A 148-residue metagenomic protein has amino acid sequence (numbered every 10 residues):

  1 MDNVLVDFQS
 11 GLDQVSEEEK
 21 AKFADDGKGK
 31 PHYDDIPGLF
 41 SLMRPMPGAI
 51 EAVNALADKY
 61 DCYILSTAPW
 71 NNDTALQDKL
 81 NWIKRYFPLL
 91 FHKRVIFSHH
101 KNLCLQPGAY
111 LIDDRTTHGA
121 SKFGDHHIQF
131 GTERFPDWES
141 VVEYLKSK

Functional and structural regions predicted by a protein language model:
M1, M43, L65-T67, S98-H99 (+1 more regions): Short His-Asn-centered micro-motif
M1-F40, P136: Active-site neighborhood of HAD-like aspartate-dependent phosphohydrolases
D7, H32, M46, H100-P107: Poly-acidic low-complexity segments
K20, D61-I64, F91: Secondary-structure boundary/capping signal
F23-K28, N71-N72, H100-N102: Alpha-helix capping and helix-coil boundary motifs
L39-R44, P88-L90: Short, flexible loop segments at the rims of nucleotide/cofactor-binding pockets, characterized by
R44, A49-K79, I83: Substrate-recognition element of Asp-dependent hydrolases with the DxDx(T/V) motif
D58, D73-K148: C-terminal cap/substrate-recognition subdomain and adjoining C-terminal extension of metal-dependent phosphatase-like
